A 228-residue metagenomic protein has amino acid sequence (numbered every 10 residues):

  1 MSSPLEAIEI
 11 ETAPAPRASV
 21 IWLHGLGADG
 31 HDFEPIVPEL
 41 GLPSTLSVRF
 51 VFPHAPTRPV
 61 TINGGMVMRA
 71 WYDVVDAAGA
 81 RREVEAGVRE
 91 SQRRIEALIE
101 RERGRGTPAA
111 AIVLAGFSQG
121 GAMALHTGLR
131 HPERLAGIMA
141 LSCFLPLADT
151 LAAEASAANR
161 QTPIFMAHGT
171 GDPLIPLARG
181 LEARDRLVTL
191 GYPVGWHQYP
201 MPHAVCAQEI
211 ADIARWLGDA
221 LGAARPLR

Functional and structural regions predicted by a protein language model:
S2-V113: Serine-hydrolase catalytic machinery in alpha/beta-hydrolase-like enzymes
F33-P38, A152, P176-R186: Short alpha-helix in the alpha/beta-hydrolase fold that links the catalytic acid
L40-T45, A155-Q161: Short, conserved loop/helix-junction motifs that constitute active-site signature segments in enzyme catalytic cores
P53-H54, A115, M139-S142, A167 (+1 more regions): Alpha/beta-hydrolase-fold catalytic nucleophile elbow
R103, P108-N159: Primarily recognizes the serine-hydrolase "nucleophile elbow" in alpha/beta-hydrolase and SGNH/GDSL folds
N159-I164, L190-P193: Short, proline-enriched alpha-helix->beta-strand connector loops that line the catalytic pocket of alpha/beta-hydrolase
M166-H168, D172: Short beta-strand/loop motif that positions the catalytic acidic residue of the alpha/beta-hydrolase fold
A178-R228: C-terminal catalytic histidine-bearing segment of alpha/beta-hydrolase fold enzymes
